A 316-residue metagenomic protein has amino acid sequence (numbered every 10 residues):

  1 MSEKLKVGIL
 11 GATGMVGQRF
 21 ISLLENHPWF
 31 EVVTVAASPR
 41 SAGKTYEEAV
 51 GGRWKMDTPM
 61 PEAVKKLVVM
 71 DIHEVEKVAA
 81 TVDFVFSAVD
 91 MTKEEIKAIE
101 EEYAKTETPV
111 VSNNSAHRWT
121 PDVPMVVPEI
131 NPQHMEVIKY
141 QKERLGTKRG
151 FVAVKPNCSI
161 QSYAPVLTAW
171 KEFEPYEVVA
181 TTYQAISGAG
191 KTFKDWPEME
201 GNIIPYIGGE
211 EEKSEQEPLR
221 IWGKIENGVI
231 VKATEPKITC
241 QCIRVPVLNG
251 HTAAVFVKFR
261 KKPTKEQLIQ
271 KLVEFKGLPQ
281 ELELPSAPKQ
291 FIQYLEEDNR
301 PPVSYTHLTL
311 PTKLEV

Functional and structural regions predicted by a protein language model:
E3-K6: Extreme N-terminal starter segment of soluble prokaryotic enzymes
L10-S22, S41-W54, T58-A63, V69-I72 (+1 more regions): Active-site-lining helix/loop region of Rossmann-like oxidoreductase modules
V33-A37: Short internal beta-strands
D57-K97: A structured beta-alpha segment of the ubiquitous adenosine-cofactor-binding alpha/beta core
K97-P109, N113-L145: Rossmann-fold NAD(P)-binding glycine/threonine-rich loop
Q141-E174: Short alpha-helices
T306-T312: Conserved small/polar residues in nucleotide/adenosyl-binding loops
